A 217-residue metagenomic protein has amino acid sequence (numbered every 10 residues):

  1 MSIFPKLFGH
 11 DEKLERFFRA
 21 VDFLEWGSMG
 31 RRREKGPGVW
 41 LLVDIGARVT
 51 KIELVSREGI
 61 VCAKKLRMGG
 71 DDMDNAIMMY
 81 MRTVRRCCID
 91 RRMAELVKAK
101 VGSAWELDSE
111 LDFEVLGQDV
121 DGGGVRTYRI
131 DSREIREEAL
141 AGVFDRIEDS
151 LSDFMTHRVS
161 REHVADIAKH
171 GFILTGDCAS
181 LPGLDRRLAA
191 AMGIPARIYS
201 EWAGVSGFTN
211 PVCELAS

Functional and structural regions predicted by a protein language model:
S2-K13, A20-V39: Rossmann-like dinucleotide/flavin-binding elements
H10-E12, L188-G193: Short, solvent-exposed amphipathic alpha-helical segments in soluble enzyme and RNA/protein-processing domains
D22, V55-R57, L66, E201-G204: Short, ordered loop/turn segments at secondary-structure junctions
G30-R33, H157-I167: Short helix/loop segment immediately N-terminal to the Walker
E34, G38-C62, I77, S109: Gly/Thr-rich phosphate-binding beta-strand-loop-beta motif of the actin/hexokinase/Hsp70
S56-F144, E148, T156, G171: Phosphate-binding glycine-rich/basic clefts of nucleotide- and phosphate-handling proteins, predominantly
E106, H163-A191: Glycine-rich phosphate-binding loops at beta-strand->alpha-helix junctions
R197-S217: Glycine-rich phosphate-binding/hydrolytic loop that grips phosphoryl groups
